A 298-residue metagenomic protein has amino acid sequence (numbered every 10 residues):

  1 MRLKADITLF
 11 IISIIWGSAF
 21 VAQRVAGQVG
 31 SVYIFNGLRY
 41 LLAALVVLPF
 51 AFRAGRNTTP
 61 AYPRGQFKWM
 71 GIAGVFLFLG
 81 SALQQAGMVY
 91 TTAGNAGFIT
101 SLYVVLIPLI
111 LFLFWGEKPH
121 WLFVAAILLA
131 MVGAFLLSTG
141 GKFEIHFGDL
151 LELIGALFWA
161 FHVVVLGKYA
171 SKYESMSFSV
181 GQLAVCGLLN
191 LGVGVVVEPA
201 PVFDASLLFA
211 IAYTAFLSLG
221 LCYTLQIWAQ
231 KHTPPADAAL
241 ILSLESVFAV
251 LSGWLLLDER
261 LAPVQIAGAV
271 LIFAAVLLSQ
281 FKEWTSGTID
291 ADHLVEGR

Functional and structural regions predicted by a protein language model:
M1-G37, V75, L83, G141-K168 (+2 more regions): Glycine-/small-residue-enriched transmembrane alpha-helix faces in small-molecule transporters and effluxers
L3-K4, T8, I34-R53, F67-K68 (+4 more regions): Hydrophobic alpha-helical transmembrane segments of multi-pass integral membrane proteins, especially transporters
G17, V21, G74, F78 (+8 more regions): Hydrophobic/small/kink-forming positions within alpha-helical transmembrane segments of polytopic membrane proteins
A19-F20, L48-T100, L136, F209 (+1 more regions): Specific transmembrane alpha-helical segments of multi-pass solute transporters/efflux pumps, especially DMT/EamA
N36-L38, A96-L102, L166-G187, L219-L255: Helix-helix packing/entry segments at the starts of transmembrane helices
Y40, L48, L207-F209, S243-R298: C-terminal-most transmembrane helix of multi-pass membrane proteins
V46-A54, Y103-A125, V247-A267: C-terminal transmembrane-helix exit sites in multi-pass transporters
V47, P119-T139, W159, L188-N190 (+2 more regions): Hydrophobic transmembrane alpha-helices of multi-pass small-molecule transport proteins
